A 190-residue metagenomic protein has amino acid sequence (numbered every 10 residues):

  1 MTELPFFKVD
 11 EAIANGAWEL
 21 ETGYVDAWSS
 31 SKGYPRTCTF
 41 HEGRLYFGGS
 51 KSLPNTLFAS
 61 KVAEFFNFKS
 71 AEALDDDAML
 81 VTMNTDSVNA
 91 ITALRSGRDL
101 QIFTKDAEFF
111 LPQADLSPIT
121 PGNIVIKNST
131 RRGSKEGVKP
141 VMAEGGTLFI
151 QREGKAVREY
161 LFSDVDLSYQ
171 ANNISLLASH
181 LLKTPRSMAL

Functional and structural regions predicted by a protein language model:
M1-K32: Small/polar beta-strand repeat architecture
A17, E21-Y24, A63-D86, V165-L181: Surface-exposed loop and turn segments in beta-propeller and other repeat-based domains that flank or scaffold
Y24-W28, Y34-T37, F47, L53: Non-transmembrane elongated oligomeric "stalk/shaft" segments that connect baseplates/barrels to distal
T37-C38, R44, K51-S52, T82-L190: Beta-sheet-dominated scaffold domains
N55-E64: Short Gly/aromatic-enriched secondary-structure transition segments
